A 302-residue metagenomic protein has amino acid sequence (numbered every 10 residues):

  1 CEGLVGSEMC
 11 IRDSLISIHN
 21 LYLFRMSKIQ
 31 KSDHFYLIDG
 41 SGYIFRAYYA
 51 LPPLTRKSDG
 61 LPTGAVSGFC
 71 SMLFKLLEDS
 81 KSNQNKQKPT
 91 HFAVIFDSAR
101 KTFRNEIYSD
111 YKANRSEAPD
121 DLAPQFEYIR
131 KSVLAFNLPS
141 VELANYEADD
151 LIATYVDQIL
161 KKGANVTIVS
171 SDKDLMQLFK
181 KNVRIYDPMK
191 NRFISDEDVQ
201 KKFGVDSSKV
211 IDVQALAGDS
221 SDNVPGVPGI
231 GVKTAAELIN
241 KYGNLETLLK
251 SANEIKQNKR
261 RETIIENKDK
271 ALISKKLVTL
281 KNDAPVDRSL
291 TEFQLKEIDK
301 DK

Functional and structural regions predicted by a protein language model:
C1-D13: Single conserved hydrophobic/aromatic residue that forms the stacking wall/gate of nucleotide- or nucleobase-binding
G6, K88-T90, K162-N165: Short loop/turn motifs at secondary-structure junctions
L21-L23: Short hydrophobic targeting helices and cationic amphipathic motifs that mediate membrane/organellar targeting
M26-D97, T102-E106, D110: Non-catalytic, usually N-terminal nucleic-acid engagement modules in DNA/RNA processing proteins
S27-D33, P53-R56, A113-S289: Extended two-metal-dependent nuclease catalytic cores across DNA- and RNA-processing enzymes
E292-I298: Cytoplasmic/organellar membrane-interface segments at the starts of transmembrane helices in multi-pass inner-membrane
